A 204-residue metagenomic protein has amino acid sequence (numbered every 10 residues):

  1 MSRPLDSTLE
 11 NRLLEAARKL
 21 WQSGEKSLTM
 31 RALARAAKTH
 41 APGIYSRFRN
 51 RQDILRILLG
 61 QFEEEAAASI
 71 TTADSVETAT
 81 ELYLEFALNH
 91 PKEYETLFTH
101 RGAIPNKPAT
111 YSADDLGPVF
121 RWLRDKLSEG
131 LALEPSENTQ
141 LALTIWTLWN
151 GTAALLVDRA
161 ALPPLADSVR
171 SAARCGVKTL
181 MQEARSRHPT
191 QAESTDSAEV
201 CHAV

Functional and structural regions predicted by a protein language model:
M1-S7, S186-V204: N-terminal intrinsically disordered/low-complexity leader segments
T8-A16, F62, L141: N-terminal positioning helix adjacent to the helix-turn-helix/winged-helix DNA-binding module
R12, A16-D53, I57: Helix-turn-helix
G60-A79, A113-P118, D125, E129: Amphipathic alpha-helical linker/stalk segments
A68-E93, G117, L141, I145: Hydrophobic alpha-helical connector segments
E85, S136-R159, S168-T179, A203: Hydrophobic alpha-helical segments that form the core of small-molecule binding pockets and/or dimer interfaces
K92-S128, A154, D158, P163-A166: Short secondary-structure transition hinges
N106-L133, T139-T144, R170-Q182: Amphipathic alpha-helical packing segments from all-alpha helical-bundle domains
